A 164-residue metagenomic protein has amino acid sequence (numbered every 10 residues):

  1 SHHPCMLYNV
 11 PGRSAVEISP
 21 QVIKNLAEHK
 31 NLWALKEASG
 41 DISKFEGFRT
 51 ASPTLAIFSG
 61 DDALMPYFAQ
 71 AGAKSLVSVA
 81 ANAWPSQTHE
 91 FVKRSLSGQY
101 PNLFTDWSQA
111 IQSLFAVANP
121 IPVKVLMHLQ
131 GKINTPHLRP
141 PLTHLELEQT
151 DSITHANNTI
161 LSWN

Functional and structural regions predicted by a protein language model:
S1-L7, L161: Short intrinsically disordered, low-complexity coil segments enriched in acidic
H3, V10-V117: Catalytic alpha/beta core domains of metabolic enzymes, predominantly
A69-G72, D106-L142: Conserved short secondary-structure transition element at the edge of the structured enzyme core that lines
N82, V125-L126, N157-I160: Short, intrinsically disordered/low-complexity patches at protein termini and at juxtamembrane boundaries
N102, D106, P122, S152-H155: Exposed alpha-helical structural elements
K132-N164: Flexible C-terminal active-site loop/helix
